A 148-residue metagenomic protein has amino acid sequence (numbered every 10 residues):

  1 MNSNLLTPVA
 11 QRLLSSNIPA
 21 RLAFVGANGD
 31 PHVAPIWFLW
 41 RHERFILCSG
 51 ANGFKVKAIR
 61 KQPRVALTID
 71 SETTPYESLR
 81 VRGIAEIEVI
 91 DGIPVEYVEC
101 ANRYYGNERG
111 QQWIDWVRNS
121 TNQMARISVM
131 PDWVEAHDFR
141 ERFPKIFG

Functional and structural regions predicted by a protein language model:
M1-L5, S78-G148: Charged, gly/pro-rich active-site loop segments
M1-R21: Short, basic/aromatic recognition patches
T7-P8, N52-G53, G110: Structural motif corresponding to alpha-helix initiation and N-cap regions
A10, K55-A58, I93-Y97: Amphipathic alpha-helical interface surfaces
I18-A51, I59, V65-I69, L79-R80: Short beta-strand segments
I18-P19, R64, R109, V134: Generic structural signal for secondary-structure transition and capping sites
N28-D30, T73-P75, V117-T121: A short beta-turn/loop motif at secondary-structure boundaries
G53-K55, T74, F143-P144: Short, surface-exposed beta-strand-loop junctions and turns on beta-sheet-rich folds
